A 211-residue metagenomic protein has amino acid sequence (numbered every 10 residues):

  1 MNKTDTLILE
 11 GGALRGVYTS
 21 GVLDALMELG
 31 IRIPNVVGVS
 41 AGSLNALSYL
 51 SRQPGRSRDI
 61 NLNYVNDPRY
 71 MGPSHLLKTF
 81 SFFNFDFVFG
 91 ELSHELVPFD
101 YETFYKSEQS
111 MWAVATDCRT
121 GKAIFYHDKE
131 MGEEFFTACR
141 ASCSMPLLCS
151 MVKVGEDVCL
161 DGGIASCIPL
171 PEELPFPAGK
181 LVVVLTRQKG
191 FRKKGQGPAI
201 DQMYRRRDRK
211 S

Functional and structural regions predicted by a protein language model:
M1-V39, L47-K210: Patatin-like phospholipase
